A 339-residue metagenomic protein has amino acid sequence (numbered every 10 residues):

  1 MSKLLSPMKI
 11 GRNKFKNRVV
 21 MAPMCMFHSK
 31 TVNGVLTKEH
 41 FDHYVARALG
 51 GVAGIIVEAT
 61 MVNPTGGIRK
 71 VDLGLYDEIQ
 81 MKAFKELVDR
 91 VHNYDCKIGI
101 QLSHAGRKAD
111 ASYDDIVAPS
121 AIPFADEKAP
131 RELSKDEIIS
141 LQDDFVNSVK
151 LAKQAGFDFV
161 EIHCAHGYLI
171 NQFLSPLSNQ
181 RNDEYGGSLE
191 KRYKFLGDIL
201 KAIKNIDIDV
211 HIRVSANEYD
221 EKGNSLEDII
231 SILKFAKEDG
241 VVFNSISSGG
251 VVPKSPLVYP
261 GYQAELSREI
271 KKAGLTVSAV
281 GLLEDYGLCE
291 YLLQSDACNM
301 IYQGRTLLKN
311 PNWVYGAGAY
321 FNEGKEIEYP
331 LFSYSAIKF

Functional and structural regions predicted by a protein language model:
M1-F339: Flavin-dependent oxidoreductase catalytic cores
